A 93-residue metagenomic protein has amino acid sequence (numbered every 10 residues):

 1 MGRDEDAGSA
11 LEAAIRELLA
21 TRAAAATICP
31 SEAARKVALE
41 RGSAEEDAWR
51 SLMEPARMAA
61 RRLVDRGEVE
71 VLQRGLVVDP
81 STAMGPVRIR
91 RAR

Functional and structural regions predicted by a protein language model:
G2-G8, R93: Long, charged, low-complexity intrinsically disordered regions
D6-T27, S31: Positively charged, polyanion-binding regions of nucleic-acid-associated proteins
A34: The alpha-helix within a helix-turn-helix
V37-M58: Short, positively charged loop/turn segments that connect secondary-structure elements
E54-A59, L72, R91: Auxiliary Fe-S-binding modules of radical SAM enzymes
R62-L63: Basic amphipathic alpha-helical segments that dock to polyanions
G67-Q73: A short, conserved structural fragment
G75-R93: Short, cationic-aromatic polyanion-contact patches
